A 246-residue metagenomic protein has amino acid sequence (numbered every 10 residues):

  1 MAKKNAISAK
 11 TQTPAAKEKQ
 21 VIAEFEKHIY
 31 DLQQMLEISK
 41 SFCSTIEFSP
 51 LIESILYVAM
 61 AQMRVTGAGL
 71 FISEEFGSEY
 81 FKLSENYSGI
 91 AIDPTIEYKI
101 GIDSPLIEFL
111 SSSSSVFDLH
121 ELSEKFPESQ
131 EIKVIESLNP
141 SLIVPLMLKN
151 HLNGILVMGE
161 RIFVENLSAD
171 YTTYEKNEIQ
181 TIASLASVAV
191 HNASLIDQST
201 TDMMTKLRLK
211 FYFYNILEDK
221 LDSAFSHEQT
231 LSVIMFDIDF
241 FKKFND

Functional and structural regions predicted by a protein language model:
A2-S8, T13, K19, A23 (+3 more regions): Regulatory loop-to-helix N-cap segments in sensory/regulatory domains that couple ligand/signal detection
A2-T45, S49-P50, K82, T205: Signal-transmission linkers at sensory-effector interfaces
Q34-F42, E47-L70, L106: Amphipathic alpha-helical coiled-coil segments that mediate homodimerization and allosteric signal transmission
E37, S41, A193-L209, D222: Amphipathic HAMP/coiled-coil signal-transducing linker helices that couple sensory inputs to cytosolic output domains
Y57, G69-Y98, I102: GAF sensory/regulatory domain recognition with acknowledged cross-activation on helical regulatory dimers
A91-Q130, V157: Regulatory sensory and allosteric helical modules in signal-transduction proteins and certain transcription factors
N139-L148: A short, aliphatic-rich beta-strand micro-motif
I216-N245: Active-site-proximal structural segments of metal-dependent nucleotidyl cyclase/transferase enzymes
